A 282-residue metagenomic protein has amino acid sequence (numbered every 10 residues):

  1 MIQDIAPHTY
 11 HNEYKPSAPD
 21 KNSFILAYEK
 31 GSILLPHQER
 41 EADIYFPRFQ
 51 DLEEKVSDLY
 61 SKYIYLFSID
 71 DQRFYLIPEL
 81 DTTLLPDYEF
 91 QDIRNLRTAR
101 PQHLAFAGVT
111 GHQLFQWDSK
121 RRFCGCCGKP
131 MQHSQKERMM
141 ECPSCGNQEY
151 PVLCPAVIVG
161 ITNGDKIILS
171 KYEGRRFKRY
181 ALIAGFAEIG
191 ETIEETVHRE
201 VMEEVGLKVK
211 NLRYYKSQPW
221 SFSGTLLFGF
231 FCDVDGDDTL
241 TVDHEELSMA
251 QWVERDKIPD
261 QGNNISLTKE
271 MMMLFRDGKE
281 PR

Functional and structural regions predicted by a protein language model:
M1-R121, R176-Y180, F222, D243-R282: Nudix hydrolase/Nudix homology domain
I33-P36, M139-L182, F186, K208-V209 (+1 more regions): N-terminal strand-loop-strand
F46-F49, A105, M139-P143, L212: Short Pro/Gly-enriched beta-strand edge/turn motifs at strand-loop
Y65-I69, M140-C142, V159-I161, P219-W220: Short acidic-hydrophobic surface loop/beta-edge motif
G108-V159: Acidic, metal-coordinating catalytic segment for phosphate/diphosphate chemistry, firing primarily on the Nudix
V157, L226-F228, S248: Change "...and in nucleic-acid phosphodiester-cleaving endonucleases..." to "...and in nucleic-acid processing enzymes
A181-Y215, F230: The catalytic Nudix box helix
Q218-T241: Active-site-adjacent beta-strand/loop module that shapes the phosphate/pyrophosphate-binding cleft
